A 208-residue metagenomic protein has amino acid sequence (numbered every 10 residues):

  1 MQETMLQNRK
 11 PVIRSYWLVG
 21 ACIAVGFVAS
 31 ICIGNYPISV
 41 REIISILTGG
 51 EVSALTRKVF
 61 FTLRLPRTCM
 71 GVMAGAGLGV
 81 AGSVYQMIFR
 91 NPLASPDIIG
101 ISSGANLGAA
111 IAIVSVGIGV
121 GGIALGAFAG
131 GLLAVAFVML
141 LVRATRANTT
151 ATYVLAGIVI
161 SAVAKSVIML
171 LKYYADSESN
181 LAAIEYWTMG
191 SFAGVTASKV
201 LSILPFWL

Functional and structural regions predicted by a protein language model:
M1-L208: Alpha-helical transmembrane segments in inner-membrane proteins
